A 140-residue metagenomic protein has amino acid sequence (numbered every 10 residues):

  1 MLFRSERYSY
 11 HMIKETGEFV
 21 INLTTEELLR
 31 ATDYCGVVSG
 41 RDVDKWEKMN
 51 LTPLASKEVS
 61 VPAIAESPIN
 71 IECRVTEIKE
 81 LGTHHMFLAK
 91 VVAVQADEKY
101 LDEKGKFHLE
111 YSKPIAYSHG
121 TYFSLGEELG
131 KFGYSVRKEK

Functional and structural regions predicted by a protein language model:
M1-K140: Basic, polyanion-binding surface patches
